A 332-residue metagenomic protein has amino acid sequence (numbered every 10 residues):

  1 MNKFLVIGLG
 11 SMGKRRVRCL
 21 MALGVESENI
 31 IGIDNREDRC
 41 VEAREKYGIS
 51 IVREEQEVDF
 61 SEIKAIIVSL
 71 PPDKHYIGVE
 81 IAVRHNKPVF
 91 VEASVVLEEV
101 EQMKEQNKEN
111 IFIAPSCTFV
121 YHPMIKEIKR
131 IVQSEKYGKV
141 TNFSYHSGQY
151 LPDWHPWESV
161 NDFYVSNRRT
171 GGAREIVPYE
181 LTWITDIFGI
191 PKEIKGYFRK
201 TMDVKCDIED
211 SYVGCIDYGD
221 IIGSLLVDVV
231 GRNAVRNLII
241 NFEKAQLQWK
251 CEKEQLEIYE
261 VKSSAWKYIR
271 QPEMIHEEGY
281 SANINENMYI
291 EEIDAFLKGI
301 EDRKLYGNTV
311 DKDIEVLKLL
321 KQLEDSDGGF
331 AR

Functional and structural regions predicted by a protein language model:
M1-Y47: N-terminal Rossmann-like dinucleotide-binding module
K3, K64-A65: Structural motif
E42-I49, M103-K108: Short, conserved SAM-binding/catalytic segment of Class I S-adenosyl-L-methionine-dependent methyltransferases
I49-E62: Short acidic low-complexity segments
A65-V120, E135: Beta-strand-loop-alpha-helix segment that lines the small-molecule cofactor/substrate pocket of alpha/beta enzymes
A65-V68, S134, N283, M288-R332: C-terminal helix-rich "cap/oligomerization" subdomain common to oxidoreductases
F119-Y197, M202-K205: Predominantly a Rossmann-like dinucleotide-binding segment in NAD(P)-dependent oxidoreductases
I176-Q255, N283, I290-K304: Contiguous beta-strand/loop segments that form the cofactor/metal-binding neighborhood of enzyme cores
